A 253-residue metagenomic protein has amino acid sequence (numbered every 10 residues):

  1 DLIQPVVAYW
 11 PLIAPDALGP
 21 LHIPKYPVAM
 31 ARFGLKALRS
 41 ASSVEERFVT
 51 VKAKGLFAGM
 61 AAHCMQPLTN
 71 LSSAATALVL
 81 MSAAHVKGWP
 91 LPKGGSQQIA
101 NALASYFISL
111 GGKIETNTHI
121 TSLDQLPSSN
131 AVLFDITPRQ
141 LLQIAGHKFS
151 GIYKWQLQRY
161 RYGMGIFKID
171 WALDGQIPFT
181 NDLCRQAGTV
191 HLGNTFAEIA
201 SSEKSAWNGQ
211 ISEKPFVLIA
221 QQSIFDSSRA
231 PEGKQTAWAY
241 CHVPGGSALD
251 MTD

Functional and structural regions predicted by a protein language model:
D1-L71: Rossmann-like flavin
D1-P15, C64-G94, A230-A239: Redox-cofactor-proximal catalytic regions of oxidoreductases
I3-V6, G34-A41, A53, P92-S96 (+6 more regions): Generic structural signal for well-ordered, non-membrane alpha-helical segments in soluble metabolic enzymes
P5, V44-F48, G59-M60, A102 (+4 more regions): Generic, well-ordered alpha-helical scaffold segments in large soluble proteins
P27, G59, A83-L91, H242-T252: Glycine- and acidic
R47, A77-D124, N130: Helical element adjacent to the flavin cofactor pocket in flavoenzyme catalytic cores
G112, T118-A230: Mid-domain catalytic core of redox enzymes that form a hydrophobic substrate pocket/lid adjacent to a catalytic redox
V217-D253: FAD-dependent oxidoreductase catalytic-site/capping-region signature
